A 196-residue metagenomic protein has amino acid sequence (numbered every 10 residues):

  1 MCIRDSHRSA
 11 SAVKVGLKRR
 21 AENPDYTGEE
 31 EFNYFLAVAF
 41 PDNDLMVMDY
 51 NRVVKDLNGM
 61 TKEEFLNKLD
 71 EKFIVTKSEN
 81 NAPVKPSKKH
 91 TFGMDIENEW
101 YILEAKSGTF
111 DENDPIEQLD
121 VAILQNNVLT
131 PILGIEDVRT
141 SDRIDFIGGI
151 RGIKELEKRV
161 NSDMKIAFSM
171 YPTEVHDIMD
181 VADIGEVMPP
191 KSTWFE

Functional and structural regions predicted by a protein language model:
R4-E196: Surface-exposed, charge/polar-rich loops and edge strands
